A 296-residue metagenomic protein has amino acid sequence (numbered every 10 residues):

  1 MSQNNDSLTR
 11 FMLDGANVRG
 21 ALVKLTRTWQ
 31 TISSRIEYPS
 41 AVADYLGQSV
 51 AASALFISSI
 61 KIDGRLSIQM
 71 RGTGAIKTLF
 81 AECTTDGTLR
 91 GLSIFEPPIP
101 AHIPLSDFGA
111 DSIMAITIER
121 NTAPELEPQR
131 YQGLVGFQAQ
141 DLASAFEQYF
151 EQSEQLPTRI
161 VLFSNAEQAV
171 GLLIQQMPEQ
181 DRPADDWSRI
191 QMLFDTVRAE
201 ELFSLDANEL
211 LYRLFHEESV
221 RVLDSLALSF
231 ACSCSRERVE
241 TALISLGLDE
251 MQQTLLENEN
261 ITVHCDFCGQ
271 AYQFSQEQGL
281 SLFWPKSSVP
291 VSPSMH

Functional and structural regions predicted by a protein language model:
S2-D224, S292-H296: Interaction interfaces in information-processing and related assembly proteins
D195-H296: Cys/His-clustered metal-coordination modules, chiefly Zn-binding fingers
